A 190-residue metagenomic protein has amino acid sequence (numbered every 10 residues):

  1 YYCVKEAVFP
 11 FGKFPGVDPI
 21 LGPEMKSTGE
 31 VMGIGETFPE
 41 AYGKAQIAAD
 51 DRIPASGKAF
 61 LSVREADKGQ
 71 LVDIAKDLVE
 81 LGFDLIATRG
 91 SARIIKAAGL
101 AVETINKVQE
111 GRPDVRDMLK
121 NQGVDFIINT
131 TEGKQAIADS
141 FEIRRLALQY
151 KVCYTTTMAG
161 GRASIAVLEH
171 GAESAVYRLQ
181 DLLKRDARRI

Functional and structural regions predicted by a protein language model:
Y1-C153, G161-S164, E173-I190: ATP-dependent carboxylate/acyl-activation modules
L168-E169: Histidine/acidic-residue-rich catalytic or RNA/ligand-binding cores of hydrolases and nuclease-related proteins
